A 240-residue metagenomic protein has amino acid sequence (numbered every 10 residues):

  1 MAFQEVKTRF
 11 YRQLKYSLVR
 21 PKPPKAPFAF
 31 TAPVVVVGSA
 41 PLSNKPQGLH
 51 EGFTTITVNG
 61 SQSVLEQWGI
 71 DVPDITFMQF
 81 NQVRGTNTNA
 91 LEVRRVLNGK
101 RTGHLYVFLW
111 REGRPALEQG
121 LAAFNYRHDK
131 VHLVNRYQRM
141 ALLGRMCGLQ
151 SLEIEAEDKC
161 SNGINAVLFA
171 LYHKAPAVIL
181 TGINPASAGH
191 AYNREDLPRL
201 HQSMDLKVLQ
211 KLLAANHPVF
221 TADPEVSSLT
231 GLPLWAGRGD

Functional and structural regions predicted by a protein language model:
A2-D240: Metal-ion/cofactor- or nucleotide/acyl-coenzyme-handling active-site neighborhoods
